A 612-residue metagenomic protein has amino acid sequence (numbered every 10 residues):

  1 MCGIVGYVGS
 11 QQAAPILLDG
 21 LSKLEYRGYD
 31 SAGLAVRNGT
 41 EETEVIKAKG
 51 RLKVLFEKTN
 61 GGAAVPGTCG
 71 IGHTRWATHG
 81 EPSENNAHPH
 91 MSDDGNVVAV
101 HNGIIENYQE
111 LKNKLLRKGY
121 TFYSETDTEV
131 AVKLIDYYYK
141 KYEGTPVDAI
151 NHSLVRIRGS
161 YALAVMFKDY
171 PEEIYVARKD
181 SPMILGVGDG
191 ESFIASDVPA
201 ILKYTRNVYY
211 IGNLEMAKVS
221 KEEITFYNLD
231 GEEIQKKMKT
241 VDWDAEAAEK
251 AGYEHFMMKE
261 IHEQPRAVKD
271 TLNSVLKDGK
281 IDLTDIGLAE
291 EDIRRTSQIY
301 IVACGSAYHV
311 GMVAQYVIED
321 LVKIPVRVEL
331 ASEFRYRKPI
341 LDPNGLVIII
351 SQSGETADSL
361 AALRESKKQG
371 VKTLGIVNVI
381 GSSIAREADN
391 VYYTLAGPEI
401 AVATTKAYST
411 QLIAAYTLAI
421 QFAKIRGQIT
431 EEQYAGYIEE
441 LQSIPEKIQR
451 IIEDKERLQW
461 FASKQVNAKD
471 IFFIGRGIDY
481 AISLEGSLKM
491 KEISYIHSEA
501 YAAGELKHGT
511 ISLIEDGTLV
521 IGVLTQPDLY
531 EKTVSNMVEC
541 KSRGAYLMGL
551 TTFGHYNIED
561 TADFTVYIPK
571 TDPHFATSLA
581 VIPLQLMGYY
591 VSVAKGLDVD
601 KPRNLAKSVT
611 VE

Functional and structural regions predicted by a protein language model:
M1-K250, E254, R266-S297, Y336 (+4 more regions): Conserved short alpha-helical segments that host acidic/polar catalytic motifs at enzyme active sites
Y7-S10, H101, T121, E125 (+19 more regions): Hydrophobic alpha-helical scaffolding
T68, G72-N85, V275-E291, A314-I350 (+2 more regions): Glycine-rich oxoanion-binding loops at beta->alpha junctions
P89-M91, M166, Y175-V176, V208-Y209 (+13 more regions): Replace "in large, NTP-powered and nucleic-acid-processing enzymes" with "in large, NTP-powered factors and other
D127-V130, V310, A314, T410-A414 (+3 more regions): Catalytic-loop motifs flanking and including active-site residues across diverse enzymes
G231, Y546, T561, T571-E612: Generic C-terminus detector
Q264-V268, L272-Y300, N390-L519, S592-E612: Active-site phosphate/pyrophosphate-binding segments
R294-G436, E440-S443, V523-Y567, M587 (+1 more regions): Glycine-rich phosphate-binding loops that contact phosphosugars or nucleotide phosphates
